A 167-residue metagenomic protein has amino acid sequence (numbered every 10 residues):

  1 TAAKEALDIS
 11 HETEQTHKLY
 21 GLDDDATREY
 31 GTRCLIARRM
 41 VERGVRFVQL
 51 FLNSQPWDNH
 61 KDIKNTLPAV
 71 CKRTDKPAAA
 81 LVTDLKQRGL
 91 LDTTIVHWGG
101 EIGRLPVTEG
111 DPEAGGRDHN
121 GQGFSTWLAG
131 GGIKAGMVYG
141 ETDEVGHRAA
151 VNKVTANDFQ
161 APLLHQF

Functional and structural regions predicted by a protein language model:
T1-F167: Ligand-binding pockets and gating/stacking loops
